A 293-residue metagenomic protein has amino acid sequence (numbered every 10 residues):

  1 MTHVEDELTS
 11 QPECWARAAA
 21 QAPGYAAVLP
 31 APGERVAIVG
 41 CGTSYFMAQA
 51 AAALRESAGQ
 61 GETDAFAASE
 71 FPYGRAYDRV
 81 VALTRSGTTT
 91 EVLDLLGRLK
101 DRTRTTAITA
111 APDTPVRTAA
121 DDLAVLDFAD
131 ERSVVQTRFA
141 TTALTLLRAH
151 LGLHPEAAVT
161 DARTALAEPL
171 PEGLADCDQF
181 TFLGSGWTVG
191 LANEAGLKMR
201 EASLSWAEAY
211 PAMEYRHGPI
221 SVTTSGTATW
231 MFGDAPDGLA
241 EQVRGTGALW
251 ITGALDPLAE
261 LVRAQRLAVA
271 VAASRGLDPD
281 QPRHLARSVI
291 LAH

Functional and structural regions predicted by a protein language model:
M1-W15: N-terminal amphipathic/basic leader segments beginning at the initiator methionine
T2, A120, D234-A235, Q242-H293: Phosphate-moiety recognition in structured ligand-binding domains
E5, E156-V159, Y210, G276-R283: Flexible, glycine/charged-enriched surface loops at secondary-structure junctions
A18-P32, R163-D176: A short, well-structured juxtamembrane/interface segment
Q21, L29-R79, D178-T224, R266-V269 (+1 more regions): Anionic-ligand anchoring segments at beta-strand to alpha-helix junctions in alpha/beta enzyme folds, i.e., glycine
E34-T160, L166-A167, S185, S225-A254 (+1 more regions): Glycine-rich phosphate-binding loops that contact phosphosugars or nucleotide phosphates
A158-A175, A195-K198, S203: Accessory alpha-helical/coil subdomains and C-terminal extensions that flank or cap enzyme catalytic cores
D161-P169, A207-H217, G233-D234: A general structural motif
